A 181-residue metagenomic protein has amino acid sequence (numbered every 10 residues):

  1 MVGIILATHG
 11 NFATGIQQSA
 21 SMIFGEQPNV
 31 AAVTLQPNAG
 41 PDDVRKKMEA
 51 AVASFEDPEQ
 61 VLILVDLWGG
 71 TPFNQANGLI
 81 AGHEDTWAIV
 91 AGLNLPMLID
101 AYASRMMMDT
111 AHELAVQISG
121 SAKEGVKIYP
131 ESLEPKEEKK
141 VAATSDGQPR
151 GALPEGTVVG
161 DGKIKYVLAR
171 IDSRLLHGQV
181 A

Functional and structural regions predicted by a protein language model:
M1-A181: N-terminal loops that bind phosphate or other acidic moieties and the adjacent beta-alpha structural core
